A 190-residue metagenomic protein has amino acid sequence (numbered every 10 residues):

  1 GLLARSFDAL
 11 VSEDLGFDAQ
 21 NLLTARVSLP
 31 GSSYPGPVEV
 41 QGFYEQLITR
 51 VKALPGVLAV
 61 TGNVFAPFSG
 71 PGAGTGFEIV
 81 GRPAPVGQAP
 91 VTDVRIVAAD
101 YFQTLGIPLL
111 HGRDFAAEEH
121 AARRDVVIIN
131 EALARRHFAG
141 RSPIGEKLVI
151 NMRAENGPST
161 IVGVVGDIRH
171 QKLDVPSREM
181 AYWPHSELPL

Functional and structural regions predicted by a protein language model:
G1-Q20: Alpha-helical transmembrane segments
L3, G42-L190: Mid-to-C-terminal secondary-structure elements that act as membrane-proximal/extracytoplasmic interface segments
D8-V11, S28-P30, A132-L133, V149-M152: Adenylate-forming
V11, S33, A117-E119: Membrane-interface amphipathic/re-entrant loop segments adjacent to transmembrane helices in multi-pass membrane
L15-G31: Short extracytoplasmic/periplasmic juxtamembrane "stem" segments immediately C-terminal to an N-terminal membrane anchor
P35-E39: Short, solvent-exposed loop/turn segments at secondary-structure boundaries
